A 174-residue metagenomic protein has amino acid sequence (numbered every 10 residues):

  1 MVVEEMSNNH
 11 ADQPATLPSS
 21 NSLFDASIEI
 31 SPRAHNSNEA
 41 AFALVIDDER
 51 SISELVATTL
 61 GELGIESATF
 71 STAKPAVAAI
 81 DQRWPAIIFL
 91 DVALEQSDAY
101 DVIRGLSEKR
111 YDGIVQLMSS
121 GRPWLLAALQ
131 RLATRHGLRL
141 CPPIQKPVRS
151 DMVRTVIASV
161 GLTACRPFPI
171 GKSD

Functional and structural regions predicted by a protein language model:
M1-L44, R50, A57, R149-D174: Non-catalytic signal-transmission and effector/linker regions of two-component phosphorelay proteins
A43-D47, F70, I88: Conserved sequence signature across two-component system core domains
E49-S53, L125: Short acidic/polar segment at the start of the alpha1 helix of CheY-like receiver
E54-E62: Charged docking surfaces used in two-component/phosphorelay signaling
G64-T72, A79, I144: Short hydrophobic/Thr-rich beta-strand motif most characteristic of the beta2 strand and flanking loop of CheY-like
K74-D81, R154: Alpha2 helix of the CheY-like receiver
D81-R83, L106-D112, R135-H136: Conserved phosphotransfer cores of two-component systems
L90-D112, G121-Q130: Conserved phosphotransfer microenvironments
